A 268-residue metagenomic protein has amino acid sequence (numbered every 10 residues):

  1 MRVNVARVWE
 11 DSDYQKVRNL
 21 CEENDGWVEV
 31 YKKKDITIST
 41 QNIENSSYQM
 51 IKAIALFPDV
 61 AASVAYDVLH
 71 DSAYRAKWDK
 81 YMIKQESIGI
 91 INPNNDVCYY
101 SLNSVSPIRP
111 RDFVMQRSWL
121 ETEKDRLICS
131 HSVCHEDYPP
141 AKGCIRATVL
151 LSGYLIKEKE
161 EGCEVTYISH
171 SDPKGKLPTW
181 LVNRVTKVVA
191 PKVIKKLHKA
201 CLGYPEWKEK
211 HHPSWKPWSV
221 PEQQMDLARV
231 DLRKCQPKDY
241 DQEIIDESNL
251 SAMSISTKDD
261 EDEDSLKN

Functional and structural regions predicted by a protein language model:
M1-N268: Eukaryotic helix-grip
